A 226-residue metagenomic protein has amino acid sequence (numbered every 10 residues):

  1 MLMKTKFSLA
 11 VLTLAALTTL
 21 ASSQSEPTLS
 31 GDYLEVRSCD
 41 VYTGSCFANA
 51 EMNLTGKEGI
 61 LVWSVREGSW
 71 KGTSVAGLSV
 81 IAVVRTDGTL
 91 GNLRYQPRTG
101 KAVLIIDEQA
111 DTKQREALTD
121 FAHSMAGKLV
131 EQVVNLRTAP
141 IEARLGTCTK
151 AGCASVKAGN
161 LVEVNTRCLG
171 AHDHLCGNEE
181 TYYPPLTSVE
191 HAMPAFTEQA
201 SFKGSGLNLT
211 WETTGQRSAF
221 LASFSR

Functional and structural regions predicted by a protein language model:
M1-A10: Bacterial N-terminal signal peptides that target proteins for export
S8, C46, G68-W70, D111 (+1 more regions): Generic "edge-of-domain/loop-turn" microfeature
A10-T18: Bacterial N-terminal signal peptides
A21: A glycine-/small-residue-rich N-terminal strand-loop-strand element that serves as the cofactor-binding glycine loop
Q24-L104: N-terminal Sec/ER secretory leader and immediately downstream segment of secreted/extracellular precursors
S74-S188: Mature extracellular/secreted ectodomains of secretory-pathway proteins
D173-R226: Extended, charged low-complexity segments that frequently continue into or abut oligomerization scaffolds
